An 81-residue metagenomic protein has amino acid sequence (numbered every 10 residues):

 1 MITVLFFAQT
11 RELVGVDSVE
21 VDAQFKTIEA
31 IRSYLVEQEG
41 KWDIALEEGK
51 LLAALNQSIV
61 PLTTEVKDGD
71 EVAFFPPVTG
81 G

Functional and structural regions predicted by a protein language model:
M1-T79: Ubiquitin-like/PB1-type beta-grasp interaction modules and other compact soluble beta-rich domains
